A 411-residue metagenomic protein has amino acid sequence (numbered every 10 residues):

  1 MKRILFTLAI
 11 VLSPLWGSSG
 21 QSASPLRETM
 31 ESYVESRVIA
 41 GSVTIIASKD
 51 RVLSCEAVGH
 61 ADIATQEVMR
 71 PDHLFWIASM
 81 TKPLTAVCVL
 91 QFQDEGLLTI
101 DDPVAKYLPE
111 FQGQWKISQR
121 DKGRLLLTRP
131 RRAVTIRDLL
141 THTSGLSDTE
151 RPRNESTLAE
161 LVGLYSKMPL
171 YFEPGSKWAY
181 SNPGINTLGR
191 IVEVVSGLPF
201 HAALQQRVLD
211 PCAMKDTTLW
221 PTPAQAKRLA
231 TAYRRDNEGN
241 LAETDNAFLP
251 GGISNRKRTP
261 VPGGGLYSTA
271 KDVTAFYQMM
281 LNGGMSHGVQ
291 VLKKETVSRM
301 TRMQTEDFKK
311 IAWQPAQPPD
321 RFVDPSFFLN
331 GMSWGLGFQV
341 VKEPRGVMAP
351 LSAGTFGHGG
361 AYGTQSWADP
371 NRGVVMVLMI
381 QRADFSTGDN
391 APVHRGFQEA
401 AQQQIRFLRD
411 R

Functional and structural regions predicted by a protein language model:
M1-I4: Positively charged n-region of N-terminal signal peptides that target proteins for export
F6-P14: Bacterial N-terminal signal peptides
G17-A23: Boundary at the C-terminal end of the N-terminal hydrophobic targeting segment
A23-F75, L97-T99, G113-D121, L125 (+4 more regions): Short, conserved catalytic-motif segment at the N-terminal edge
M30, D50, W76-V104, I185-E193 (+2 more regions): Active-site SXXK
W115-P350: Short, surface-exposed loop or secondary-structure junction motifs that flank catalytic or metal-binding residues
T355, Y362-V375: Short, surface-exposed beta-strand/loop micro-motifs that present aromatic residues
